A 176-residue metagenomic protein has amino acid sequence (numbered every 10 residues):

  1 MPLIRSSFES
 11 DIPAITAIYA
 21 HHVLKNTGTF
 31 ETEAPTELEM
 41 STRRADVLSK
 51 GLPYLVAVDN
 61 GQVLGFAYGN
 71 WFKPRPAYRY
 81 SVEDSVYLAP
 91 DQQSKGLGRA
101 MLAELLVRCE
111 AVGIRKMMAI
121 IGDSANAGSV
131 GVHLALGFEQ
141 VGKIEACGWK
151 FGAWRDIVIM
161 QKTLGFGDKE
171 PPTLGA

Functional and structural regions predicted by a protein language model:
L3-I15: A short beta-loop-alpha structural element at the N-terminal edge of CoA-dependent acyl/N-acetyltransferase catalytic
T16-R44: Conserved GNAT-fold acetyl-CoA-binding loop/helix
A34-D91, L102-A103, R108, T163-G165: Acetyl-CoA-dependent GNAT
Y68-W71, I120-I121, L134, E139-D156 (+1 more regions): Conserved catalytic-core motifs of GNAT/GCN5-like acyltransferases
Q93, A119-S129: Conserved beta-strand-loop-alpha-helix junction that forms the acyl-donor binding cleft
S94-C109, G131-A135: Conserved acetyl-CoA-binding loop-helix of GNAT-fold acetyltransferases
C109-I121: Conserved GNAT acetyl-CoA-binding A-motif
G165-A176: Acidic/histidine-enriched, glycine/proline-rich intrinsically disordered or flexible terminal extensions
